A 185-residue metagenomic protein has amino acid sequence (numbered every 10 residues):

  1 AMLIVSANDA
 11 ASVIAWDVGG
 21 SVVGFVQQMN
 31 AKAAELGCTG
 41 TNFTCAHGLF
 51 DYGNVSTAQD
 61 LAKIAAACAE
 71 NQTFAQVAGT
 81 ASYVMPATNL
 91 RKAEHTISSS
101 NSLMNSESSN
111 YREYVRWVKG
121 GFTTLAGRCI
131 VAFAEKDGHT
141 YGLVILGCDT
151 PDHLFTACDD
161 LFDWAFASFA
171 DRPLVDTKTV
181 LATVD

Functional and structural regions predicted by a protein language model:
A1-Q59, A65-Q72: Active-site-adjacent loops and short helices of periplasmic peptidoglycan-processing enzymes
C38-N42, F50-D60, A65-D185: Domain-terminus/edge residues, biased toward the C-terminal soluble/receptor-binding domains of extracytoplasmic
